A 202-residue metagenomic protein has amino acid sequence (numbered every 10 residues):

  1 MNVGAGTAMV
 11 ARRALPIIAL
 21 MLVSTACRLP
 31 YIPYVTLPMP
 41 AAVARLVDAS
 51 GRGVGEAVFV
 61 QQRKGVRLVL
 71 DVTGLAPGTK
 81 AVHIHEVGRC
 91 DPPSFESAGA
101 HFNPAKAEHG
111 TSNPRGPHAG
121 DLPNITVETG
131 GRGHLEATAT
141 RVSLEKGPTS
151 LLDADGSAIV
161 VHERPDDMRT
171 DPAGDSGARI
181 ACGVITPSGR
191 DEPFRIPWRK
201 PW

Functional and structural regions predicted by a protein language model:
N2-L15: Bacterial N-terminal signal peptides that target proteins for export
A8, T25-A26: N-terminal compositionally biased, intrinsically disordered segments and leader/signal-like regions
A14-T25: Bacterial N-terminal signal peptides
C27-T79, I84-W202: N-terminal leader/targeting pre-sequences
